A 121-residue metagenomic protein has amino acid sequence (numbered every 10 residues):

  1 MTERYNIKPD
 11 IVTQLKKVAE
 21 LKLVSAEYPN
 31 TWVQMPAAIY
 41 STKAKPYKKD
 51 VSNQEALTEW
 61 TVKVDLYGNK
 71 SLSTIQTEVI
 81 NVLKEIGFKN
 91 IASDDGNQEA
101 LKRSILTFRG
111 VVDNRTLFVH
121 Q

Functional and structural regions predicted by a protein language model:
M1-K49: Small/polar-rich, solvent-exposed N-terminal microdomains that initiate assembly or binding
T2, N69-L72: Short, surface-exposed ligand-recognition loops at beta-strand->loop->(often short) alpha-helix junctions that present
P46-K48, L72, N114-T116: Residue-level signal for secondary-structure boundary sites
V51-E55, E99: Short, solvent-exposed beta-strand/turn "edge" segments of beta-rich domains on protein surfaces
A56-K70, K102-D113: Oligomerization/assembly interface segments of phage tail-like spikes and tubes
Q76-Q121: Acidic-leaning, charged glycine-interspersed low-complexity segments
